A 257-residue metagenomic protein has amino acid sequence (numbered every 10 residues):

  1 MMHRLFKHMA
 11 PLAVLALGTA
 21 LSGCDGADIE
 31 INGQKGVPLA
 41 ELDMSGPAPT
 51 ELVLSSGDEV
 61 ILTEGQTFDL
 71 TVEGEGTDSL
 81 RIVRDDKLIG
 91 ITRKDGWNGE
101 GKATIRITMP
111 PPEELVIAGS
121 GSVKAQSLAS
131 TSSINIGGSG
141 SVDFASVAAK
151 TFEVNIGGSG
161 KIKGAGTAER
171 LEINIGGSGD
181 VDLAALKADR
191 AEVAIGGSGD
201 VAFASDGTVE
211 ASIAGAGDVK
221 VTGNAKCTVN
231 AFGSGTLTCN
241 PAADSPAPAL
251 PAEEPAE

Functional and structural regions predicted by a protein language model:
M2-A10, A20-A118, S122-N135, S146-K150 (+4 more regions): Acidic (Asp/Glu) and glycine-rich low-complexity loops/linkers that are typically intrinsically disordered
I117, V123-A125, I134-I136, V142-F144 (+10 more regions): Fold-core signature of tandem repeat domains
